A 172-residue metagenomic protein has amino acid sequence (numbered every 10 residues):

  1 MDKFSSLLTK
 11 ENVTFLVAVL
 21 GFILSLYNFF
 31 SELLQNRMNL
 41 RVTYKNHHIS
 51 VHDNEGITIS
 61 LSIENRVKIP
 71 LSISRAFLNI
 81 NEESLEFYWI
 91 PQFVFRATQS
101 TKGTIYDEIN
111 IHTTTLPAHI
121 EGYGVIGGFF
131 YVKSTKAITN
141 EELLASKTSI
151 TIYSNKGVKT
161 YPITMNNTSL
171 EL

Functional and structural regions predicted by a protein language model:
M1-L172: Membrane-aqueous junction of the first/signal-anchor transmembrane helix in small integral membrane proteins
